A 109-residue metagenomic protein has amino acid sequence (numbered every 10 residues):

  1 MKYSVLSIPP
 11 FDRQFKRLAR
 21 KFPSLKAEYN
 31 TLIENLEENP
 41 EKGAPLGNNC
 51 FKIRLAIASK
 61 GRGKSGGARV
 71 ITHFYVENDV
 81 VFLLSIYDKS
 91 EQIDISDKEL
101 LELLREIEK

Functional and structural regions predicted by a protein language model:
M1-R62, N78, Q92-K109: Basic, Lys/Arg-enriched alpha-helical interface segments
S65: Switch II of P-loop NTPase G domains
A68-V76, V80-I86: Short, hydrophobic/aromatic-rich beta-strand segments within well-structured domains
K89: Short, conserved catalytic or interaction motifs in soluble domains
